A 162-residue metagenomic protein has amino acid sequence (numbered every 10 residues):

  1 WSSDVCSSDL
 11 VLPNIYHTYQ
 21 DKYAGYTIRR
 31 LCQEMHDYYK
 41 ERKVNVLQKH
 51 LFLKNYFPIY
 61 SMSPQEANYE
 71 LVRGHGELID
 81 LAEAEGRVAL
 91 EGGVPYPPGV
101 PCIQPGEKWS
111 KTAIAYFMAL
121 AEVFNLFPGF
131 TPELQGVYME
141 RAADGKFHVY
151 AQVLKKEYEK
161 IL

Functional and structural regions predicted by a protein language model:
W1-S7: Short, small-residue-biased leader/transition segments that mark boundaries at the very start of proteins
C6, I15-Y16: Non-catalytic, alpha-helical, charged scaffold/linker segments that couple or flank catalytic or architectural cores
L10: Pyridoxal 5′-phosphate
Y16-R73: Low-complexity, serine/threonine/proline-enriched polar segments
Y38, R42, V46, V88-E91 (+1 more regions): Short secondary-structure junctions and interdomain/linker hinges
F57-L120: C-terminal accessory/binding modules appended to enzymatic or scaffolding proteins
P105-E107, Y116-A121, F127-L162: C-terminal amphipathic alpha-helical interaction region
